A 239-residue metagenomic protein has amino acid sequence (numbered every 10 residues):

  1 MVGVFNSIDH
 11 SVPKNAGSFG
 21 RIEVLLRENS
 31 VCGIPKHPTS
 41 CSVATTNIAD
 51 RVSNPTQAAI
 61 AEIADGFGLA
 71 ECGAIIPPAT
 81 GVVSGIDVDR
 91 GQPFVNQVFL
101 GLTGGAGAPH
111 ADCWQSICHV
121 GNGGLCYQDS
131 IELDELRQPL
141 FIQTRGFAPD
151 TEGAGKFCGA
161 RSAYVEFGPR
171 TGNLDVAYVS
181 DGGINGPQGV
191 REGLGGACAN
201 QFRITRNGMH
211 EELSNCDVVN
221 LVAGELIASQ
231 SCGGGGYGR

Functional and structural regions predicted by a protein language model:
M1-R239: Glycine/proline-enriched, intrinsically flexible loops and inter-domain linkers
